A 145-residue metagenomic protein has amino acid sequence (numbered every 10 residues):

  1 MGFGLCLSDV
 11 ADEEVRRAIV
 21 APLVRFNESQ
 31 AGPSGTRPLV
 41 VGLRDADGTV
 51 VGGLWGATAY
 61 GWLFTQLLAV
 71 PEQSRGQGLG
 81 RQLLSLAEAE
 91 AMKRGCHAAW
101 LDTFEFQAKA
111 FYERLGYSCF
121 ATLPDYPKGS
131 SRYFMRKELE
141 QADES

Functional and structural regions predicted by a protein language model:
M1-A11, Q141-S145: Conserved N-terminal entry element of GNAT/NAT acetyltransferase domains
I19, Y112, Y117: Conserved active-site tyrosine of GNAT-family acetyltransferases
S34, D45-A46, L54-L63, L68: A conserved beta-strand-loop-helix scaffold within acyl/acetyltransferase catalytic domains
P38-G42, G53, L67, R132-F134: Short hydrophobic/aromatic beta-strand element in the GNAT-like acyltransferase core that lines or flanks the acyl-donor
T58-Q66, R75, P127-R132: A conserved beta-turn-beta hairpin within the catalytic core of GNAT-like acetyltransferases that forms part
G76-A89, R114: Conserved acetyl-CoA-binding loop-helix of GNAT-fold acetyltransferases
A91-F104: Conserved GNAT acetyl-CoA-binding A-motif
W100-D102, S118-F134: Conserved catalytic-core motifs of GNAT/GCN5-like acyltransferases
